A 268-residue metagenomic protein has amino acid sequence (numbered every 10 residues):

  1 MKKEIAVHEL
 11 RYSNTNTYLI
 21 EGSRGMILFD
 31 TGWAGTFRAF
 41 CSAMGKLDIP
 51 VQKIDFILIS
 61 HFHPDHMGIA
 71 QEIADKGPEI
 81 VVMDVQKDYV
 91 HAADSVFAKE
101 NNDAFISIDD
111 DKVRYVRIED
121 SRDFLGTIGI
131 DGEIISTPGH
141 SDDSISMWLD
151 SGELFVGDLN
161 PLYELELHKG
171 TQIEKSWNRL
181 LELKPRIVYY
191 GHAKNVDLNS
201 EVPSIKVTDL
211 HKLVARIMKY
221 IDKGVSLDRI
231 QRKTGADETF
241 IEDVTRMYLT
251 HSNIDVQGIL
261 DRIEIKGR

Functional and structural regions predicted by a protein language model:
M1-L47, I145-L159: Conserved beta-strand hairpin/beta-sheet module of binuclear metal-dependent hydrolase folds, prominently
H8-L10, Y115, I135-P138: Short Gly/Pro-enriched turn/cap motifs at secondary-structure boundaries
I27-F29, L58, I80, E153-F155 (+1 more regions): Residue-level marker for buried hydrophobic side chains located in beta-strands that build the well-ordered beta-sheet
A34-G35, D131-V214: Metallo-beta-lactamase
G35-R38, G45-F124: Active-site HxH/HxHxD metal-binding segment of metal-dependent hydrolases
T127: A conserved mid-domain beta-alpha-beta active-site/ligand-binding segment of alpha/beta enzyme cores
N178-I187, K194-R268: Accessory terminal helices/loops
